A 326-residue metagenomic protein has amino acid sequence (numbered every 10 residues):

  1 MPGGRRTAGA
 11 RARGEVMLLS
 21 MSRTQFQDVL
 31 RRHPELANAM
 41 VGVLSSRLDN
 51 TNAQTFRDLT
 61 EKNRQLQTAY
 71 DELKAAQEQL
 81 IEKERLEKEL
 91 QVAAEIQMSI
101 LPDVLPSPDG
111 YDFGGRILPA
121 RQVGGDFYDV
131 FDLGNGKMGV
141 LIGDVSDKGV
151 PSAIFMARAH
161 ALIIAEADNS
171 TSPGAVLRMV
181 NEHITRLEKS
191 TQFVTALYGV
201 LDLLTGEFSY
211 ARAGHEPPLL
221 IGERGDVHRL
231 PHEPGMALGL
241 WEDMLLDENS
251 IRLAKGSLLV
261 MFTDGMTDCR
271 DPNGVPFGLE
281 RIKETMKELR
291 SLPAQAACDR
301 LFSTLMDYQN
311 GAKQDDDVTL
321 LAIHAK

Functional and structural regions predicted by a protein language model:
M1-G42, D49: Cyclic-nucleotide recognition modules
P2, L19-S20, Q25-H33, K148 (+3 more regions): Regulatory loop-to-helix N-cap segments in sensory/regulatory domains that couple ligand/signal detection
M17-L18, E216-L219, M266-T267: Short beta-strand segments in beta-sandwich/barrel cores
L18, P34, N38-N52, H160-D168 (+1 more regions): Short amphipathic alpha-helical signal-transduction/dimerization elements
L30-A37, V41, S45-L48, S152 (+6 more regions): Short, charged, low-complexity patches
A39-G42, S46-K88: Amphipathic alpha-helical coiled-coil "transmission" helices that mediate dimerization and conformational coupling
K74-V260, A312-K326: … and, occasionally, acidic/histidine-rich disordered N-termini of signaling adaptors
L177, L197, N249-M261, M266-K326: C-terminal catalytic subdomain
